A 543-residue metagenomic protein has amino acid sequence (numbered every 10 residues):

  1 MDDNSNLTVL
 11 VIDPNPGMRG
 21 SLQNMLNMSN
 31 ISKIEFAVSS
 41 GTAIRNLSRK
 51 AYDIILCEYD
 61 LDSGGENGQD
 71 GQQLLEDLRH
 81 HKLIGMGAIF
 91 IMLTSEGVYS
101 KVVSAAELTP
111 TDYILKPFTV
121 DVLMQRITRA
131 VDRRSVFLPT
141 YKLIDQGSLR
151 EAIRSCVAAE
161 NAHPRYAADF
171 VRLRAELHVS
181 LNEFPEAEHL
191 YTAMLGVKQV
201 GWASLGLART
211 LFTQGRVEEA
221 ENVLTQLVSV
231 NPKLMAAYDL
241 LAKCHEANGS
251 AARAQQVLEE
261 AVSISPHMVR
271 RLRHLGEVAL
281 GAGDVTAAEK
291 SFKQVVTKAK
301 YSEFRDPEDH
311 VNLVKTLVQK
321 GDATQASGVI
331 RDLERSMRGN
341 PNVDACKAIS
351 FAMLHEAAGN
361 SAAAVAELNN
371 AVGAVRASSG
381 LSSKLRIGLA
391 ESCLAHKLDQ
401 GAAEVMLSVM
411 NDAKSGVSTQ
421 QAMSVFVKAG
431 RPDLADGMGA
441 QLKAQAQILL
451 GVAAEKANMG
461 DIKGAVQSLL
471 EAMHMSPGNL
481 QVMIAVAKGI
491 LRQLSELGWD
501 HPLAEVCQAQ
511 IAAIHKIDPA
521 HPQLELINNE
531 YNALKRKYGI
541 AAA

Functional and structural regions predicted by a protein language model:
N4-G17, L22-L26, A43: Conserved acidic segment of CheY-like receiver
I31-S39, N46: Short hydrophobic/Thr-rich beta-strand motif most characteristic of the beta2 strand and flanking loop of CheY-like
N67-G85: Short amphipathic alpha-helix used as the core "switch/output" element in two-component signaling
G71, S104-T111: As written
K116-P117: A Lys-centered signature of the CheY-like receiver
V131-R174, H178-E183: CheY-like receiver
E188-M406, A413-M423, A429, D433 (+2 more regions): Flexible loop/N-cap segments at domain edges
